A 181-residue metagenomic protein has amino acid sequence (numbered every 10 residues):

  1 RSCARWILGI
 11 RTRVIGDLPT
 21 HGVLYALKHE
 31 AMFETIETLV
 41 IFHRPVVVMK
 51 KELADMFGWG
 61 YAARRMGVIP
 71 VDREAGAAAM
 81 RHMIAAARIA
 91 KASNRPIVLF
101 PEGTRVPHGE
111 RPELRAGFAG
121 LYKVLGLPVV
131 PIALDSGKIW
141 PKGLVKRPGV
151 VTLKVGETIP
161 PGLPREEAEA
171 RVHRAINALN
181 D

Functional and structural regions predicted by a protein language model:
R1, T38, W59-G60, A87-R88 (+1 more regions): Short amphipathic alpha-helical segments and helix-helix/interface helices
R1-R11: N-terminal membrane-anchoring alpha-helices
R5-W6, T20-G76: Catalytic core of membrane glycerolipid acyltransferases/transacylases, capturing the structured, soluble-facing
I10, H21, R65-M66, S93-N94 (+1 more regions): Structured helix-beta-strand junction loops
V14, I69-D72, P161: Short acidic-hydrophobic, aromatic-tinged amphipathic segments that line or gate anion-handling sites
V14, Y25, V47-V48, L153-V155: Generic preference for hydrophobic
G16-T20, V145-K146: A short beta-turn/loop motif at secondary-structure boundaries
M80-D181: Non-catalytic C-terminal accessory region of glycerolipid acyltransferases and related lyso-lipid remodeling enzymes
